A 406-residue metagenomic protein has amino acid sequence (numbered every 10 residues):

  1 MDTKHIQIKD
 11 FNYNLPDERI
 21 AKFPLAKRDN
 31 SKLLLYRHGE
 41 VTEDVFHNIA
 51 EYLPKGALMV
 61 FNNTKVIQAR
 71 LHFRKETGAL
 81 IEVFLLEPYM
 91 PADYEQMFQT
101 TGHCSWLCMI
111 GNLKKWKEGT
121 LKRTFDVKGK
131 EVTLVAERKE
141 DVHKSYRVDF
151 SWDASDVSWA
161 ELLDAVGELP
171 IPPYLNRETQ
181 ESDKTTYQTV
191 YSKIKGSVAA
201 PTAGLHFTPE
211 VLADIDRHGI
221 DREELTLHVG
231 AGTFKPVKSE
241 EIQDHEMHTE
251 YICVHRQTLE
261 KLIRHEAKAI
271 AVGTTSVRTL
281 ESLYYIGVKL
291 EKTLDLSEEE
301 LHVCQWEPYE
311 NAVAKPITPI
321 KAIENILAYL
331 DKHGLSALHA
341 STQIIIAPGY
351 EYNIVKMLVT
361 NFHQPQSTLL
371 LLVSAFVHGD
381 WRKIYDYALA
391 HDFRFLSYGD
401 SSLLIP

Functional and structural regions predicted by a protein language model:
M1-P406: Surface-exposed, charge/polar-rich loops and edge strands
